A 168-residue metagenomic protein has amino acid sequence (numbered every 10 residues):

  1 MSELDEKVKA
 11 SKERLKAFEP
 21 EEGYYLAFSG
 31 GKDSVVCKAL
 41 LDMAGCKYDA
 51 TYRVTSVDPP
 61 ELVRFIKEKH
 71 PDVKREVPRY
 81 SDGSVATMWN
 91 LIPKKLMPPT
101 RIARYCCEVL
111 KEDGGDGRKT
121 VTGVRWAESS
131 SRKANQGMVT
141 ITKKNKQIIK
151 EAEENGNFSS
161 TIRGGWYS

Functional and structural regions predicted by a protein language model:
M1-S168: ATP-dependent adenylation/nucleotidyltransferase module used to activate substrates
